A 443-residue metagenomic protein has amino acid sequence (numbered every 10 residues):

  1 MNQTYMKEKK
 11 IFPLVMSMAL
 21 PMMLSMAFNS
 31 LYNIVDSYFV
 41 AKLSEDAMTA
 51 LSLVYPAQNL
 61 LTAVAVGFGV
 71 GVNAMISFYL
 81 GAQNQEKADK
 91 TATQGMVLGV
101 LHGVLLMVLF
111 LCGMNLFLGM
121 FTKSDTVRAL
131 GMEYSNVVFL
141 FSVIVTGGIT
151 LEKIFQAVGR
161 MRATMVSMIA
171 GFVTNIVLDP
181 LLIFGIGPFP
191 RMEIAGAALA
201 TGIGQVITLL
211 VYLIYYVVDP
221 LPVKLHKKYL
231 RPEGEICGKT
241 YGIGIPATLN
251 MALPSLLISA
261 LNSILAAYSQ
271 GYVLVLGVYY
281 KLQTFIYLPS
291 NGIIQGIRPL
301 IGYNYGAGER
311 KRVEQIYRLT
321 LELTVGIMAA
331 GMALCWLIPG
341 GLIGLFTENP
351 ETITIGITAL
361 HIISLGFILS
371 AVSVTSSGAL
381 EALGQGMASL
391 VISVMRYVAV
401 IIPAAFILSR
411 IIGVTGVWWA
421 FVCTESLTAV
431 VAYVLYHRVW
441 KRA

Functional and structural regions predicted by a protein language model:
M1-A19, I76-V143, F189-I245, I301-G366 (+1 more regions): Short alpha-helical transmembrane segments in multi-pass integral membrane proteins
M6-Y38, K42-L43, N59-G71, M75 (+7 more regions): N-terminal transmembrane alpha-helices
S17-D36, V137, G171, G204-T208 (+4 more regions): Transmembrane helical elements of multi-pass membrane transporters/channels
A27, L31-T49, L118-D125, L181-M192 (+4 more regions): Helix-terminus/linker motif at the lipid-water interface of multi-pass membrane proteins
M48-V108, V145-T164, N262, V275-P339 (+1 more regions): Small-residue-rich hydrophobic transmembrane alpha-helices
L60-A63, N175-P180, L209-L213, F285-L288 (+3 more regions): Hydrophobic transmembrane alpha-helices of multi-pass small-molecule transporters
G69, N73, V138-Q156, T164-F172 (+5 more regions): Short runs within selected transmembrane alpha-helices of multi-pass transporters and secretion channels
F110, K153, D179, I183 (+7 more regions): Structural signal for membrane-spanning alpha-helices in multi-pass inner-membrane proteins, emphasizing helix cores
